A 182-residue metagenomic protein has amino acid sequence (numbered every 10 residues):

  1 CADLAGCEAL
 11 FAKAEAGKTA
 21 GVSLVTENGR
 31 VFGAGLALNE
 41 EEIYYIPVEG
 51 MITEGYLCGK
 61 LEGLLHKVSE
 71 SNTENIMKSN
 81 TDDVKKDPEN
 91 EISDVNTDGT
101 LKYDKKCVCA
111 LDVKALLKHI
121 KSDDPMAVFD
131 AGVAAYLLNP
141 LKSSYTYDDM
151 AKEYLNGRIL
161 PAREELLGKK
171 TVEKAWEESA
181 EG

Functional and structural regions predicted by a protein language model:
C1, F32-N72, E91, G99-G182: Active-site-proximal helix-loop-helix substrate-binding element of RNase H-like nuclease domains
C1-R30, G50, L57: N-terminal accessory regions of nucleic-acid-interacting proteins
T73-I76, T81-V84, P88-E89, T97-L101: Threonine-centered tandem repeat motifs in low-complexity domains
